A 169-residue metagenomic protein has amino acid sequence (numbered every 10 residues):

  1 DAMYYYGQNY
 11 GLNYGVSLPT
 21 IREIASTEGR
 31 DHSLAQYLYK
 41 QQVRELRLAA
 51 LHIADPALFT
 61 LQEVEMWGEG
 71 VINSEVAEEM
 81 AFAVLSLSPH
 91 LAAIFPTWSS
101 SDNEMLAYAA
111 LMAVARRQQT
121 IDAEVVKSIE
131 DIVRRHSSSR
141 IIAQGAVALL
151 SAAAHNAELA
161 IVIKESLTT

Functional and structural regions predicted by a protein language model:
D1-T169: Alpha-helical scaffold domains
